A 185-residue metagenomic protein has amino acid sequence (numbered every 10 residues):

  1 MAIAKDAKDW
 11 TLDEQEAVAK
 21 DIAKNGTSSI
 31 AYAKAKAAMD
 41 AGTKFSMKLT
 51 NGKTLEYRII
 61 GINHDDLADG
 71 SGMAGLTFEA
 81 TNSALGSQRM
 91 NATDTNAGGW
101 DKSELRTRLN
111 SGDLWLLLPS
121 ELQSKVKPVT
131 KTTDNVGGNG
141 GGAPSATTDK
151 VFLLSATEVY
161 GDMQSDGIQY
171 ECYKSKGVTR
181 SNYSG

Functional and structural regions predicted by a protein language model:
M1-G185: Collagenous Gly-X-Y triple-helix signature in extracellular proteins
